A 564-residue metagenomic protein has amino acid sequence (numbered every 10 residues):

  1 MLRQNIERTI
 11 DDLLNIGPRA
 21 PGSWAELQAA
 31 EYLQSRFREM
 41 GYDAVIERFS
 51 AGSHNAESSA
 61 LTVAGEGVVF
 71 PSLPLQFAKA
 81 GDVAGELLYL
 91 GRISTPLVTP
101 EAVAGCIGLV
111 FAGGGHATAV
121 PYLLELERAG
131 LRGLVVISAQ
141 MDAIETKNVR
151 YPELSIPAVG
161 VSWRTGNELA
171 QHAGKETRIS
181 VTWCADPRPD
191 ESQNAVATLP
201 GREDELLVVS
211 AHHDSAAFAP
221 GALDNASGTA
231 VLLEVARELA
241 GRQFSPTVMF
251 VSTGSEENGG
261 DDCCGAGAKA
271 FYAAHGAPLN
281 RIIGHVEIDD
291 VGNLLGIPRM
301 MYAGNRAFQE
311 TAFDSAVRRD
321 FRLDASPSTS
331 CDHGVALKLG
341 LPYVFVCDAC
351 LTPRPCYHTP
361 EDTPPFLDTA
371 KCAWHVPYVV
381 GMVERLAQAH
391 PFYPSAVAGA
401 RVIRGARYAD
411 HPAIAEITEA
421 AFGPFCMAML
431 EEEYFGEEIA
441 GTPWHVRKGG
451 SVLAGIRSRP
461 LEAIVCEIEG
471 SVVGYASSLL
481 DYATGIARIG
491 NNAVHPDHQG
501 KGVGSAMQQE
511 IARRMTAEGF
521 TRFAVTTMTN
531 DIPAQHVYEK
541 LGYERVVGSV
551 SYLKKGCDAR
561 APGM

Functional and structural regions predicted by a protein language model:
R3, R8-I107, G114: Noncatalytic luminal/extracellular "stalk/propeptide" segments of secretory-pathway proteins
A64, V69-L97, N148-A222, E234-G241 (+1 more regions): Soluble metallo-hydrolase cores and metallopeptidase-like ectodomains found primarily in the secretory/periplasmic
E191-N194, S215-T311, A325: Acidic/histidine-rich catalytic neighborhood of metal-dependent amide-processing enzymes
I283, N293-V397: Active-site-adjacent substrate-binding region of metalloamidase/peptidase-like peptide-processing proteins
Y408-A409, E416-G490, H495, Q508 (+1 more regions): Acetyl-CoA-dependent GNAT
Q499, V525-Q535, Y552-C557: Conserved beta-strand-loop-alpha-helix junction that forms the acyl-donor binding cleft
K501, S505, T529-V547: Conserved active-site alpha-helix within GNAT-family acetyltransferase domains
M515-T527: Conserved GNAT acetyl-CoA-binding A-motif
